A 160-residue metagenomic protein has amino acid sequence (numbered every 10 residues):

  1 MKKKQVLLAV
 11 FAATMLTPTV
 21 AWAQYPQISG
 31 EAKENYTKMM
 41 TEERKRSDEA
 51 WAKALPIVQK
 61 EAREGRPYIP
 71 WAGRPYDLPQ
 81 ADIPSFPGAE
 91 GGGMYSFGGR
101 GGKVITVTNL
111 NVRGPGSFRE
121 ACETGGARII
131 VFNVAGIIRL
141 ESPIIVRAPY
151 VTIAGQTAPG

Functional and structural regions predicted by a protein language model:
K2-L8, T19-I129, R139: Extracellular "leader-to-stem" segments immediately downstream of a signal peptide or signal-anchor in secreted/lumenal
G92, F132, Y150-V151: Generic detector of bulky aromatic hydrophobic side chains
N109-N111, V134-G136, T157: A mature extracytoplasmic/lumenal domain signature
F118-G126, I137-A154, G160: Extracellular beta-strand-rich solenoid/capping regions of secreted or surface-exposed proteins that bind or remodel
